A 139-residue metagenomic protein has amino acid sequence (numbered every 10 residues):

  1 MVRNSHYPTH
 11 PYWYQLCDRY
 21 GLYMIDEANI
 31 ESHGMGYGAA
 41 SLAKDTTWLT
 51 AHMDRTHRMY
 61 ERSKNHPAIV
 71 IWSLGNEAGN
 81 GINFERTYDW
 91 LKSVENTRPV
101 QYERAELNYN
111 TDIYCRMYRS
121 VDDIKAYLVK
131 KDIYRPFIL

Functional and structural regions predicted by a protein language model:
M1-L139: Substrate-binding/catalytic cleft of secreted carbohydrate-active enzymes, primarily glycoside hydrolases
